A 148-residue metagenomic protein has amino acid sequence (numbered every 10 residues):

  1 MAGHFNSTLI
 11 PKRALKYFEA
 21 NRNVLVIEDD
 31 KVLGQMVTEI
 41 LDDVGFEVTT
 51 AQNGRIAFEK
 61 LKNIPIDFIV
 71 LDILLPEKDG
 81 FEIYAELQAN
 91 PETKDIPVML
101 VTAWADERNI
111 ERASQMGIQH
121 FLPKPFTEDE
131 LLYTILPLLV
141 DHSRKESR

Functional and structural regions predicted by a protein language model:
M1-N23, D129-R148: Non-catalytic signal-transmission and effector/linker regions of two-component phosphorelay proteins
E28: Conserved acidic carboxylate
Q35-D43: Charged docking surfaces used in two-component/phosphorelay signaling
T38, R108, F126-I135: C-terminal output helix
I64-V70, L75: Active-site beta3 strand of CheY-like receiver
P76, K94, D106, K124: The feature encodes the CheY-like receiver
